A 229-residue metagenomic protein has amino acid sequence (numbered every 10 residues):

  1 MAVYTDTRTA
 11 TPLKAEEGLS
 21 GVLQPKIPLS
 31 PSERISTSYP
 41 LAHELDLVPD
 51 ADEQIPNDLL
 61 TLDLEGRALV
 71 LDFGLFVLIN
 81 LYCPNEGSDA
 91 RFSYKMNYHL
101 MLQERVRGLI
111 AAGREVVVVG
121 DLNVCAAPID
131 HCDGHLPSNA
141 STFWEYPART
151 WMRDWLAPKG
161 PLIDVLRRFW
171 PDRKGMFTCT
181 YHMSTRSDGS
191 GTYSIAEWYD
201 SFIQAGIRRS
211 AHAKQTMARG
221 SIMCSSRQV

Functional and structural regions predicted by a protein language model:
M1-E86: Structured beta-strand-rich core segments of catalytic domains in phosphoester-bond hydrolases
L19-L29, K95, P137-T150: Adenosine ribonucleotide-centric catalytic and binding domains
A51-L59, C83-H99, Q103, P137-A140: Surface-exposed cleft-lining segments at the edges of enzyme active sites
L100-S221, S226: Metal-dependent phosphoesterases centered on the DNase I-like endonuclease/exonuclease/phosphatase
